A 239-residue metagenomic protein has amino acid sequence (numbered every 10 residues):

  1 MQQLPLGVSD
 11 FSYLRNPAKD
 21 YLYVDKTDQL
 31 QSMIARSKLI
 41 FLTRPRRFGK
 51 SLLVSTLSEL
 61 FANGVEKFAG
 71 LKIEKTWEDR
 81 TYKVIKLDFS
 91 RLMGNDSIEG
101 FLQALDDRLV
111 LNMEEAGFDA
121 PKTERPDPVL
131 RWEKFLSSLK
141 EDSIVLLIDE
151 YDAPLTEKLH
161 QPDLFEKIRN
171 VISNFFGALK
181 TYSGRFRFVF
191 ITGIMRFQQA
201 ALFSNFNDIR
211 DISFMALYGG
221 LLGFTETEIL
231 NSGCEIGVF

Functional and structural regions predicted by a protein language model:
M1-F239: Phosphate-binding site recognition
